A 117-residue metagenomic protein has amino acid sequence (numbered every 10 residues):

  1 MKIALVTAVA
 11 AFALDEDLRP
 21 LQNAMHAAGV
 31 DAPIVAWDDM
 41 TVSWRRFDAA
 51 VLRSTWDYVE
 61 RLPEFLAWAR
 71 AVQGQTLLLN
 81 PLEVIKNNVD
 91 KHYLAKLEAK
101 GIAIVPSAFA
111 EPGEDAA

Functional and structural regions predicted by a protein language model:
M1-T7, A13, A69-Q75, L79-A117: Active-site nucleotide/adenylate-binding loops and adjacent lid/helix of ATP-dependent enzymes
V9-A10, W56: Residue-level signal for short, function-critical loop segments
A11-F12, F47: Accessory recognition modules or surfaces
E16-P20, R45, P63-E64, H92: Generic recognition of short, well-ordered alpha-helical segments
D17-V30: A short, Lys/Arg-enriched amphipathic alpha-helix followed by its capping loop at the start of a domain
V30-Q73, L79-N88: N-terminal glycine-rich "phosphate-gripper" loop used for MgATP/nucleotide binding and carboxylate activation
